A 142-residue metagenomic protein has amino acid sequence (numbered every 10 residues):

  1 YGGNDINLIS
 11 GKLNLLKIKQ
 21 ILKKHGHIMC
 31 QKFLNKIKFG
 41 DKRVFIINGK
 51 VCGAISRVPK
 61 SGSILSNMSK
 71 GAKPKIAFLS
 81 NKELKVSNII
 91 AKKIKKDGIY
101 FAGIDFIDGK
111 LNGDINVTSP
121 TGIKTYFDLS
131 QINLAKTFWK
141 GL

Functional and structural regions predicted by a protein language model:
Y1-I94: Phosphate-binding site of ATP-dependent enzymes
F78-L142: ATP-dependent carboxylate activation and anion-phosphoryl transfer catalytic cores that bind Mg-ATP to form
